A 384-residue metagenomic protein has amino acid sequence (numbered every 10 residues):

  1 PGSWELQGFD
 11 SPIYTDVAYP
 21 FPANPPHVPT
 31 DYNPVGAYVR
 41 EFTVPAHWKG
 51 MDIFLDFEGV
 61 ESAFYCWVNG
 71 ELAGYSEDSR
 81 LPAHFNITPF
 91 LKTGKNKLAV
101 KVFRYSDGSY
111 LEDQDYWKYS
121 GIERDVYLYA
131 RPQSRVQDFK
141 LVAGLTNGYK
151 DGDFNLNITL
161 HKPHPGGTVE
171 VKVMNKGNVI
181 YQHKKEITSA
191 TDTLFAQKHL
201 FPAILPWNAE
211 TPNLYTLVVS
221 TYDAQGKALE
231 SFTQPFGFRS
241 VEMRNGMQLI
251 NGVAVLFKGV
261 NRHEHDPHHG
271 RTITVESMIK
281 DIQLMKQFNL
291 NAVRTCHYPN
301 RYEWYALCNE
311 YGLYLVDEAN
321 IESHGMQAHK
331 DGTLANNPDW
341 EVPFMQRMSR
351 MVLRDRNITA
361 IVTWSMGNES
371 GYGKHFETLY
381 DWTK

Functional and structural regions predicted by a protein language model:
P1-Y19, K97-Y105, N178: Accessory carbohydrate-binding/adhesion or oligomerization-edge regions at the termini of glycan-active proteins
V28-P29, N33-D138, P163, N178 (+2 more regions): Accessory beta-strand-rich segments of carbohydrate-active enzymes
W48-D52, L91-K95, L200-L214: Short glycine/proline/serine/threonine-rich loop/turn segments at secondary-structure transition edges
C66-V68, D151-I187: Beta-strand-rich binding/interaction modules
S79-I87, D107-L111, V241-K384: Active-site mouth of glycoside hydrolases
R104-Y110, Y222-L229: Short acidic/polar inter-strand loop motif in beta-rich domains
E123-K140, R239-A254: Low-complexity, Pro/Ser/Thr- and charge-rich linker/hinge segments at domain boundaries
Q133-P163: Surface beta-strand/loop "capping" patches
